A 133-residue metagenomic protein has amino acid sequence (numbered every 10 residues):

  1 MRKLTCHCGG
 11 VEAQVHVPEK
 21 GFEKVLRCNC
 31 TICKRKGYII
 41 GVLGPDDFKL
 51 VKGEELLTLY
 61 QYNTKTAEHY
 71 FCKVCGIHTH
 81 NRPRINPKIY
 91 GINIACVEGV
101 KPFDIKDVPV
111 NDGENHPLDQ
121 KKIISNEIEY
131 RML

Functional and structural regions predicted by a protein language model:
M1-T5, G10-L133: A short Gly-Trp-Pro
